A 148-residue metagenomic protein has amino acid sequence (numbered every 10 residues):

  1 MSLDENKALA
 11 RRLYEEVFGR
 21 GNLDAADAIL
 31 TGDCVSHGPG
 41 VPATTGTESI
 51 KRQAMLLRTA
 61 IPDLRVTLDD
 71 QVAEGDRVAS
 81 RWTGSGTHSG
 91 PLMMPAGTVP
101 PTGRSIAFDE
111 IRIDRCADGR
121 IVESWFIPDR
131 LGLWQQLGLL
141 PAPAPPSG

Functional and structural regions predicted by a protein language model:
M1-G148: C-terminal and inter-domain tail/linker signature
